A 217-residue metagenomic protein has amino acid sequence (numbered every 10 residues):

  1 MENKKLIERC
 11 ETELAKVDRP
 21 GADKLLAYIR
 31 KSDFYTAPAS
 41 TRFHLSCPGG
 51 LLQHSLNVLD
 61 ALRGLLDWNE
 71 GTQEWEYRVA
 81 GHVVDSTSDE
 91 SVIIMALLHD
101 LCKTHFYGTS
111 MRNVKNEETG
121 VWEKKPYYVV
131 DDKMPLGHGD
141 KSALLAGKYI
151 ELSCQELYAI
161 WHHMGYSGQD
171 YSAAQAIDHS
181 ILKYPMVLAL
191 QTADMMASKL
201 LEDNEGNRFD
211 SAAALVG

Functional and structural regions predicted by a protein language model:
M1, V216-G217: Short intrinsically disordered terminal tails
M1-T41: Non-catalytic interface/linker regions that flank or bridge core catalytic/transmembrane domains
E11, L59, R63, A143-G147: Amphipathic alpha-helical segments within well-ordered protein domains
L26-S88: A glycine-rich, hydrophobic loop/mini-helix early in the fold
S40-C47, G71, R78-F209: Divalent metal-dependent catalytic cores for phosphoryl transfer on phosphate-bearing substrates
D170, L215-V216: A short, hydrophobic/aromatic-rich structural module that often spans a beta strand with its adjoining loop
F209-L215: A short alpha/beta connector and helix-capping loop motif
